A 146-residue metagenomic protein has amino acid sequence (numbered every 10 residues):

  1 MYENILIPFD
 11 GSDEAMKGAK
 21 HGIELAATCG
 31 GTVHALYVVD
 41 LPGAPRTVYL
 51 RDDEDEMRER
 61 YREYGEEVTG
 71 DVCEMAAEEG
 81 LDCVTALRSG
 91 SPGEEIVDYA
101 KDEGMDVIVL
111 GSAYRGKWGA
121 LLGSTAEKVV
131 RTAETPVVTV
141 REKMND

Functional and structural regions predicted by a protein language model:
M1-K17, T132-D146: Intrinsically disordered or low-complexity boundary/linker segments at protein termini and domain junctions
E3-V48: Small/aliphatic-rich secondary-structure junction motif
C29, T125, A133-E134: Short, structured coil segments at secondary-structure junctions
Y37, G111-A113, R141-E142: Short secondary-structure boundary segments
V39-Y64: Acidic, proline/glycine-rich short linear motifs
L50-E54, D102-G104, A126-K128: Short, hinge-like loop/turn segments at secondary-structure boundaries
E74-I108, M144-D146: Structural beta-alpha unit
V107-K128: Glycine-rich, Arg-bearing micro-motifs that act as flexible, cationic patches
